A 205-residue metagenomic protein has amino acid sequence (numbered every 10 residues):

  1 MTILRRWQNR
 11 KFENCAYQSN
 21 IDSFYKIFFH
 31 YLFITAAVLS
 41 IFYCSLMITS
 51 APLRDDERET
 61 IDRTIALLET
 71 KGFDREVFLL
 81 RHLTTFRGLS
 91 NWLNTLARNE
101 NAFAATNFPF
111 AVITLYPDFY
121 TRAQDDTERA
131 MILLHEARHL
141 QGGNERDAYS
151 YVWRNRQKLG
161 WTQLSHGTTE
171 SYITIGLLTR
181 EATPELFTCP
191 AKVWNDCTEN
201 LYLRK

Functional and structural regions predicted by a protein language model:
T2-Q18, F29-F73, F86-P109, G143-K205: Metalloprotease/metallohydrolase-associated module, dominated by Zn2+-dependent proteases
D22-K26: DNA replication initiation on ssDNA origins
R75-F78: Charge-biased C-terminal accessory regions appended to nucleic-acid-, cytoskeletal NTPase
H82-L83: Outer-membrane beta-barrel translocator/channel fold
L93-A130, A137: Active-site scaffold of zinc-dependent metalloenzymes
A123, Q141-N144: Aromatic-acidic/polar surface patches that form glycan- and anion
A130-H135, Y151-W153: Short N-proximal segments of mature Sec-exported proteins
L134-G142: Short active-site segment of divalent metal-dependent hydrolases/proteases that encodes the spacing between
